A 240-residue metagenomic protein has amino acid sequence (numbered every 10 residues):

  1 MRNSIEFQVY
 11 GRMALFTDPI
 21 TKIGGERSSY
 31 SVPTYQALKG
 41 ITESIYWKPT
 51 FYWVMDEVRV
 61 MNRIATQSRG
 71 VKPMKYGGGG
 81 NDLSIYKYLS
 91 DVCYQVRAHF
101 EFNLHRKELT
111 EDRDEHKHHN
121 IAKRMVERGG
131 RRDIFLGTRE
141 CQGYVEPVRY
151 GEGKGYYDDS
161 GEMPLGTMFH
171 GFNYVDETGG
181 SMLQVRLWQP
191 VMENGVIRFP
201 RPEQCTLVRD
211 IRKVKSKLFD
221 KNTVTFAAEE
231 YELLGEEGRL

Functional and structural regions predicted by a protein language model:
M1-G25, I197, T206-V208: N-terminal, Lys/Arg- and Ser/Thr-rich interaction peptides
S4, M55, D91-Q95: Extracellular structured ligand-interaction cores
V9-M13, N62, V96-L104: Beta-strand elements of well-folded, non-transmembrane domains
L15-T17, T66, L104-R106: Residue-level signal for secondary-structure boundary sites
D18, W53-M55, K107-L109: Short, hydrophobic/aromatic beta-strand segments
T21-K39, N120, R124-G129, G137: Short, flexible N-terminal segments of the mature chain
S28-G70: Glycine/small-residue-rich interface belts in oligomeric ring/scaffold proteins and their assembly partners
P73-L240: Internal, well-folded beta-alpha domain core
